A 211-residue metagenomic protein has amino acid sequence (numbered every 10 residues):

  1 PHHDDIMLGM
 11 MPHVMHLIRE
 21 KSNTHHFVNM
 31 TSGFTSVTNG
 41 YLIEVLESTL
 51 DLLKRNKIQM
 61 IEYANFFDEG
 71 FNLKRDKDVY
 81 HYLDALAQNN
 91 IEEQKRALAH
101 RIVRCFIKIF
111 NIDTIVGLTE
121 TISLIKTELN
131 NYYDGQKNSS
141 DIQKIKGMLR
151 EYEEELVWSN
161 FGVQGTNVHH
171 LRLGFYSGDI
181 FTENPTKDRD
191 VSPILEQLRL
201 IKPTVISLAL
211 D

Functional and structural regions predicted by a protein language model:
P1-D211: Active-site beta-strand->loop->alpha-helix modules in alpha/beta enzyme cores, enriched in Gly/His/Asp(Glu)
